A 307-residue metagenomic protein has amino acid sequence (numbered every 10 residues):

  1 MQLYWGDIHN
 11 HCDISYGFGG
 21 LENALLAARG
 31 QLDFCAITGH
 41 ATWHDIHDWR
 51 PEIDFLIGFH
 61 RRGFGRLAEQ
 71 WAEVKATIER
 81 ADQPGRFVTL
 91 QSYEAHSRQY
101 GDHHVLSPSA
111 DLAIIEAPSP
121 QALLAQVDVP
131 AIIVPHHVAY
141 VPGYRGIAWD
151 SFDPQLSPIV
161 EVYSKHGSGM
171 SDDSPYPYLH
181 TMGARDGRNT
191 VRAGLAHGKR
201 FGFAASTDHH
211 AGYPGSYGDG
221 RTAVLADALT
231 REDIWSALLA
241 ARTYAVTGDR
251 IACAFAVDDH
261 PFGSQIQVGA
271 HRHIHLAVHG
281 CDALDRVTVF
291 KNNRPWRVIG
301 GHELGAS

Functional and structural regions predicted by a protein language model:
M1-S307: Extended, charged catalytic domains and RNA/DNA-binding interfaces, predominantly in divalent-metal-using enzymes
